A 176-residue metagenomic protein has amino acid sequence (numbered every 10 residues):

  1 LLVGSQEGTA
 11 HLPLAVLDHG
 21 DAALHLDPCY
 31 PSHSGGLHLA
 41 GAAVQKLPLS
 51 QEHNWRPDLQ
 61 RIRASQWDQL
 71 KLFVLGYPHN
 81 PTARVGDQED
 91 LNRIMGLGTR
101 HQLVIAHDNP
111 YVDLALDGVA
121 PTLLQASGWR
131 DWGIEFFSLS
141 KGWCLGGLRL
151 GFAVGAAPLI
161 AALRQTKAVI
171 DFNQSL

Functional and structural regions predicted by a protein language model:
L1-A22: Phosphate-binding glycine-rich loop
Q6, Y77-N80, K141: Short glycine-rich anion-binding loops that position phosphate/pyrophosphate groups of nucleotides and phosphorylated
A15-L37: Conserved PLP-anchoring active-site segment centered on the Schiff-base-forming lysine
D21, A42, R100-V104, W129-D131: A short helix->loop->beta-strand "cap" motif at the edges of active sites that frequently abuts
L24, Q45, A106, I134-F136 (+1 more regions): Structural detector of well-ordered beta-strand residues that form the stable sheet scaffold of enzyme domains
H33, I94, L123: Aromatic/hydrophobic pocket-lining residues that form π-stacking "cages" and hydrophobic walls in ligand
Q45, L49-A120: Active-site phosphate-binding strand-loop segment of PLP-dependent enzymes
W132-L176: PLP-dependent aminotransferase class I/II
